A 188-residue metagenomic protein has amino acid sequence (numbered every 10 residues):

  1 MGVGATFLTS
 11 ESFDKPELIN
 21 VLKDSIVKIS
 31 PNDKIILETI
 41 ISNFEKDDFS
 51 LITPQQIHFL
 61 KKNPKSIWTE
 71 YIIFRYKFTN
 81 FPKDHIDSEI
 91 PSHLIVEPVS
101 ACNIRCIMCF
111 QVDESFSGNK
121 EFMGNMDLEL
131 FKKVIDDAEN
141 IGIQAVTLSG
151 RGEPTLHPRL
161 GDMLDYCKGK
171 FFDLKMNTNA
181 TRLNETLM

Functional and structural regions predicted by a protein language model:
M1-D33: Intrinsically disordered, low-structural-confidence terminal and linker regions
N20-M188: Conserved alpha-helical substructure of the radical SAM core
